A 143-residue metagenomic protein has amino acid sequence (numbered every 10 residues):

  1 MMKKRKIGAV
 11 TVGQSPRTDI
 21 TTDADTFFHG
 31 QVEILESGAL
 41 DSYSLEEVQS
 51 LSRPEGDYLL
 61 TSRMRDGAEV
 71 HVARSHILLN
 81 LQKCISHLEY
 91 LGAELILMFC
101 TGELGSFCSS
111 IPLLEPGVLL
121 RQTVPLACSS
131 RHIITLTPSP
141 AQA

Functional and structural regions predicted by a protein language model:
M2-V72, P140-A143: N-terminal glycine-rich anion-binding loop in soluble enzyme alpha/beta folds
K3, G92-E94, S129: Short loop/turn motifs at secondary-structure junctions
V12, M98-G102, P138: Short, well-ordered beta-to-alpha junction loops that form the rim of enzyme active sites and present histidine/acidic
D23, K83-H87, T123: A generic secondary-structure signal
H71-V118: N-terminal glycine-rich phosphate/adenylate-binding segment common to multiple enzyme folds
L114-I133: Hydrophobic alpha-helical segments within soluble ligand-binding/sensing domains
S129-A143: Redox- and metal-dependent alpha/beta enzyme cores, enriched for Fe-S-associated oxidoreductases and cofactor-handling
